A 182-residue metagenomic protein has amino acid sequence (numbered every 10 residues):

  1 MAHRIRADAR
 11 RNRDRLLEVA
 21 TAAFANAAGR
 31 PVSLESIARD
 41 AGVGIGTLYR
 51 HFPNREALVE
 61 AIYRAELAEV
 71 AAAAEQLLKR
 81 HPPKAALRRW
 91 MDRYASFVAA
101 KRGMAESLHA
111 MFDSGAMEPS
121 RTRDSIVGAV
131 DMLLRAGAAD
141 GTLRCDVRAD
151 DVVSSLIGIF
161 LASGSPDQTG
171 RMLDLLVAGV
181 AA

Functional and structural regions predicted by a protein language model:
M1-D40, A57: Basic, helix-initiating cap at the start of DNA-binding domains
M1-H3, S96, G128, M132-T142 (+1 more regions): C-terminal peripheral helix-coil segments that are non-catalytic and often amphipathic
G42-F52: Short hydrophobic/aromatic patch on the recognition helix
E56-L58, G103: A secondary-structure capping/hinge motif
V59-E66: Alpha-helical DNA-contacting segments of helix-turn-helix folds
A61, A72-A100, G115-E118: Hydrophobic alpha-helical connector segments
S107-G115: Short linear capping/connector segments at secondary-structure termini
